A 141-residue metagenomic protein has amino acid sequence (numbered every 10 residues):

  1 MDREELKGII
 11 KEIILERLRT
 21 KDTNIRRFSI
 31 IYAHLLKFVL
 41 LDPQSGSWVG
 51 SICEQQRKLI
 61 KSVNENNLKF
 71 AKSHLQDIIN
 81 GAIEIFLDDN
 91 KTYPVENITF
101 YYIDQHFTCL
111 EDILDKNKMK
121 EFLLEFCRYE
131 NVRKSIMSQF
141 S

Functional and structural regions predicted by a protein language model:
M1-S141: Surface/interface-facing alpha-helical segments and adjacent flexible terminal/loop regions used for partner/assembly
